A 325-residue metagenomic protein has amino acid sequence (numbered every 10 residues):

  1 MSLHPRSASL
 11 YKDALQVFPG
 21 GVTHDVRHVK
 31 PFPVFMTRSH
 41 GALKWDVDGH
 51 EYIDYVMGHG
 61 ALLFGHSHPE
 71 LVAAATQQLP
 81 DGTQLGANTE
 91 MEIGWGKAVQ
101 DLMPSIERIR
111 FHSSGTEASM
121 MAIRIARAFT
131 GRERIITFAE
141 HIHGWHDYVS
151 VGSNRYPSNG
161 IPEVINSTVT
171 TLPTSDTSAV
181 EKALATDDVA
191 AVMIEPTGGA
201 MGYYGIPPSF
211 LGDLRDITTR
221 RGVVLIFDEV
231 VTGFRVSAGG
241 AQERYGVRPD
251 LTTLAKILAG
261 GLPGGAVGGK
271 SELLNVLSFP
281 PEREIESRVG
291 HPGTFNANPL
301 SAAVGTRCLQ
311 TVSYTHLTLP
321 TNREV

Functional and structural regions predicted by a protein language model:
M1-L317, T321-R323: Conserved N-terminal phosphate-binding loop of PLP-dependent enzymes in the Aspartate aminotransferase
